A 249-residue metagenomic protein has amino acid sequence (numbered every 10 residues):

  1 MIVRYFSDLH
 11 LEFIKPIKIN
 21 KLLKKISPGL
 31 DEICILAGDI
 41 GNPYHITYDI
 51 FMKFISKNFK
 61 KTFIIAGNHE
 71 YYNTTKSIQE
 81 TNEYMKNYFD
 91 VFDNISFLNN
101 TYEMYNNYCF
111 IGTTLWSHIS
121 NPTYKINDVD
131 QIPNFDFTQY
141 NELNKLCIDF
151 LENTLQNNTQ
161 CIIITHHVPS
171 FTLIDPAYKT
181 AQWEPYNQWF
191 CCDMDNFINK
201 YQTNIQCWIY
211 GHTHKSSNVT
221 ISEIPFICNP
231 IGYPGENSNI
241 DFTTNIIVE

Functional and structural regions predicted by a protein language model:
M1-I64, E70-K76, E249: N-terminal active-site segment of His-dependent metallophosphoesterases
M1-R4, Y102-G112, Q160, T220-P225: Beta-strand-turn-beta hairpins that frame and shape the catalytic cleft of phosphate-ester-processing enzymes
Y5-S7, C34-D39, F63-N68, S96-N100 (+3 more regions): Active-site neighborhood of phospho(di)ester-bond hydrolases with catalytic His/Asp-centered motifs
H10-I17, G41-I46, H69-K76, Y102-M104 (+4 more regions): Active-site environment of divalent metal-dependent phosphoester hydrolases
K21-I26, F51-S56, I95-N107, I111 (+1 more regions): Short amphipathic alpha-helices and their capping/turn segments at secondary-structure boundaries
K61-P133: A basic- and aromatic-enriched beta-loop-alpha substructure that forms the phosphate/nucleotide- and DNA/RNA-contacting
M104, T180, Y186-N187, C192-N204 (+1 more regions): Binuclear metal-dependent phosphoesterase catalytic core
C109-N187: Active-site-proximal loop/helix segment associated with metal-binding centers of metalloenzymes
